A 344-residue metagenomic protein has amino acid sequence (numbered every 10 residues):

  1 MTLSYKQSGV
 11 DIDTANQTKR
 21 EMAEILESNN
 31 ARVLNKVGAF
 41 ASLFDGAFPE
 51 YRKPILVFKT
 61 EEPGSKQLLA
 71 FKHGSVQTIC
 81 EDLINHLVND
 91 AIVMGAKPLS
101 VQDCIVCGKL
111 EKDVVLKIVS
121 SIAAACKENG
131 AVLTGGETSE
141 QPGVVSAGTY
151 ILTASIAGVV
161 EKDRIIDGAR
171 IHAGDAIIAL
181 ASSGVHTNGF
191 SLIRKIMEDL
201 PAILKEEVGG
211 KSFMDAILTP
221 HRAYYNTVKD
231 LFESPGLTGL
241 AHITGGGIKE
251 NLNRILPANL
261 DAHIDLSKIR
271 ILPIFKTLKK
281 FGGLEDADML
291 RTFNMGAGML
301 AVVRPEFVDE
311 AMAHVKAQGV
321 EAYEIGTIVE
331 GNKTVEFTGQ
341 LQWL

Functional and structural regions predicted by a protein language model:
M1-N35: N-terminal amphipathic/basic leader segments beginning at the initiator methionine
T2-Q7, E24, D113-V132, V145-L152 (+2 more regions): Glycine-/charge-enriched secondary-structure boundary and capping motifs
E24-S183: Glycine-rich phosphate/pyrophosphate-binding loop regions near the starts of catalytic domains
E50-Y51, P63-K66, E161-R164, V185-T187 (+4 more regions): Short, acidic Gly/Pro/Ser/Thr-rich loop/turn segments
P54-F58, E62-G64, A202-I203, K268-K279: Acidic-glycine-rich active-site phosphate/pyrophosphate-binding loop
D163-I166, M197-G209, K276, F281: Structural signature of cysteine-dependent C-C bond-forming condensing enzymes
A173-K211, D215: Acidic, glycine-rich loop-and-beta core segments that form the ion-binding/anion-interacting portion of active sites
